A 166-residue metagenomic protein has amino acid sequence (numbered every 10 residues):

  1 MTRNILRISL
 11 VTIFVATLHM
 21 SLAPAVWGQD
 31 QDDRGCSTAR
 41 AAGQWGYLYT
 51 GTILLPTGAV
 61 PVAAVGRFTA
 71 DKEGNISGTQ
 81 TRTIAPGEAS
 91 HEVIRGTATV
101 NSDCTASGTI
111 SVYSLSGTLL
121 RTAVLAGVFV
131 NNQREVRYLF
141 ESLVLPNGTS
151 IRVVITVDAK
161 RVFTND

Functional and structural regions predicted by a protein language model:
M1-I13: Bacterial N-terminal signal peptides that target proteins for export
A16-A25: C-terminal segment of classical bacterial N-terminal signal peptides
P24-D166: Mature soluble binding/inhibitory domains
